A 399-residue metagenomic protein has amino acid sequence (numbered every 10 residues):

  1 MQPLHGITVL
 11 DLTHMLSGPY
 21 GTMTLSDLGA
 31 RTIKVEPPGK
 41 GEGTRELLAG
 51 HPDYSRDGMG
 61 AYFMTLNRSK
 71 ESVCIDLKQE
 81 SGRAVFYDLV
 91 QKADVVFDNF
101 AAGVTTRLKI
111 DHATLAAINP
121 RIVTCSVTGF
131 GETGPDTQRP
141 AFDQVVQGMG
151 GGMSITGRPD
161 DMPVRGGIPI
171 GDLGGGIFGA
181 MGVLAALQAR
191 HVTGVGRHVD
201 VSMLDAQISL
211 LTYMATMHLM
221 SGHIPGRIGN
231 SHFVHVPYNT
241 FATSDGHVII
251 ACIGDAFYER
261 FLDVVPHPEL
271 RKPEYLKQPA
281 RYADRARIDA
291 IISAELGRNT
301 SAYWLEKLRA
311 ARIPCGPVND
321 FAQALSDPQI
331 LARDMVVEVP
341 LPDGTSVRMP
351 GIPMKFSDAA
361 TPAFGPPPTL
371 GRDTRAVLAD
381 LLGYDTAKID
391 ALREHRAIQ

Functional and structural regions predicted by a protein language model:
M1-V192, T369, R375-Q399: N-terminal helix-loop segment corresponding to the beta1-alpha1 unit of nucleotide/adenylate-binding folds
D53, F63, I228-F233, Y238-N239 (+3 more regions): Short Gly/Pro-enriched turn/cap motifs at secondary-structure boundaries
E132, D160-I168, H191-Q207, G226-F233 (+1 more regions): Conserved Rossmann-fold dehydrogenase catalytic segment
P169-L184, M203-L211, I253, F257: Mid-domain beta-loop-alpha active-site segment that forms a flexible, acidic cofactor/metal-binding surface
G176-R197, S209-S221, L262-E269: Oxidoreductase and adenylate-handling cofactor-binding alpha/beta cores
V236-A311, C315: Aromatic-enriched alpha-helical interface/lid elements that frame and gate functional surfaces
R309-I330: Conserved PLP cofactor-binding pocket of PLP-dependent enzymes
L341-A391: Flexible, small-/acidic-enriched active-site or ligand-binding loops
